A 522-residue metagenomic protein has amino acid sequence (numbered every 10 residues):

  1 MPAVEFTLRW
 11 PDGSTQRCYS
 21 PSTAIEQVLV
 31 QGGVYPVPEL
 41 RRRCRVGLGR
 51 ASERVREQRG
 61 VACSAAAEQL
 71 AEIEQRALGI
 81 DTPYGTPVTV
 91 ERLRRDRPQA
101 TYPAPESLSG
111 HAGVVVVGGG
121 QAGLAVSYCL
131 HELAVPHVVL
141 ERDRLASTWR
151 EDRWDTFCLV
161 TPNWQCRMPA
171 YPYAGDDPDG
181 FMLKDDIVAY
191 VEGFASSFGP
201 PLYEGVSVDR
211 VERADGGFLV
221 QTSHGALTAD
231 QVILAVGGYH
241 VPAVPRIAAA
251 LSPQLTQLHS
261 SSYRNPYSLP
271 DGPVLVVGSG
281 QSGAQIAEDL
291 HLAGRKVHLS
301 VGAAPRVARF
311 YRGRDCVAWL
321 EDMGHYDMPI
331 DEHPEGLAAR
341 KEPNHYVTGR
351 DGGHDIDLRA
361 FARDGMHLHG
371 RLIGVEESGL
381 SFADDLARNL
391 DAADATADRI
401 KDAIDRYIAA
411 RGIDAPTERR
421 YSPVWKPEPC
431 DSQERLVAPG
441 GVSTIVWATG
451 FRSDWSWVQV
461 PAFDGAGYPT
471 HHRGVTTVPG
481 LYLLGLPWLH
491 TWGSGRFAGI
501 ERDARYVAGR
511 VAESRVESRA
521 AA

Functional and structural regions predicted by a protein language model:
M1-A100, S107: Motif-centric detector for short Cys/His coordination patterns
P11, P21-T23, R142, Y171 (+2 more regions): Acidic/polar N-terminal loop/beta-strand segments that form early-domain functional surfaces
Q27-L29, M168-P172, G485-P487: A short small-residue
Y102-G119, A125-E151, D179-A522: Flavin (primarily FAD) cofactor-binding/catalytic cores of flavoenzymes
A146-P172, F361: Redox-cofactor-proximal catalytic regions of oxidoreductases
A174-P178: A short acidic, helix-capping loop that chelates divalent metal ions and anchors anionic groups
